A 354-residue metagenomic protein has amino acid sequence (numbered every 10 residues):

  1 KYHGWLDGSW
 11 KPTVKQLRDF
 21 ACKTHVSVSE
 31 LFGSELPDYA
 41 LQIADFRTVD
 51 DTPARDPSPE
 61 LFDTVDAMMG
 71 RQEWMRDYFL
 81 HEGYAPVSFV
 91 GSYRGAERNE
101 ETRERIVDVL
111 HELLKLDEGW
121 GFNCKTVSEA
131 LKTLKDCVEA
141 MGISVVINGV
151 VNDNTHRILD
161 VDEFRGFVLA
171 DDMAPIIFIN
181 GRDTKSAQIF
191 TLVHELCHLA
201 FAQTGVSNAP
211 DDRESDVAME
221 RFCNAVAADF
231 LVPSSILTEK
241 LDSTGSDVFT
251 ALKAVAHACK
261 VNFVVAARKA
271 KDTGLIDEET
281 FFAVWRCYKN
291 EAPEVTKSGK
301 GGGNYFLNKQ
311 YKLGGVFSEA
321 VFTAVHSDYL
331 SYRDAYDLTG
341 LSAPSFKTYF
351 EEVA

Functional and structural regions predicted by a protein language model:
K1-A354: Active-site hotspot residues in diverse enzymes, especially metal/ion-binding acidic/histidine motifs
